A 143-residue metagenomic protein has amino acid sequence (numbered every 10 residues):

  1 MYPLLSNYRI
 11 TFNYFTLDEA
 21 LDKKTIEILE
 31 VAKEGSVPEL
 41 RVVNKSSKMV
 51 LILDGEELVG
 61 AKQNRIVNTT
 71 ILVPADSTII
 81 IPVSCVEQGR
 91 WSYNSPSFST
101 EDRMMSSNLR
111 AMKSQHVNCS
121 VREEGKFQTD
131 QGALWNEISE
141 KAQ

Functional and structural regions predicted by a protein language model:
M1-V50, G55-Q143: Intrinsically disordered, low-complexity segments enriched in small/polar residues
